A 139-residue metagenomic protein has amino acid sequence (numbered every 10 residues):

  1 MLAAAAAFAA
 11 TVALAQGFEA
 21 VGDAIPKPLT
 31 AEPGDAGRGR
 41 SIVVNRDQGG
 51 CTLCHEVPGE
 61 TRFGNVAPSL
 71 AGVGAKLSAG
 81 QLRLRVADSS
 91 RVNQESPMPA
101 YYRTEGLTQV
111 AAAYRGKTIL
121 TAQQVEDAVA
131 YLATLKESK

Functional and structural regions predicted by a protein language model:
M1-A4: Bacterial N-terminal signal peptides that target proteins for export
A10-V12: N-terminal signal peptide c-region/cleavage motif recognized by signal peptidases
A15-K27, G116, A128-A133: Extracellular/periplasmic ectodomains of large secreted or surface enzymes and adhesion receptors
G17-R46, V66, K139: Electrostatic cytochrome c docking/interface patches
L29, P33-G34, T52-R91, P97-A111: Gly/Gly-Pro-rich "capping" loops immediately C-terminal to redox-active cysteine motifs in periplasmic/lumenal
R40-V43, R83, A87, V129 (+1 more regions): Non-transmembrane alpha-helical segments in soluble domains of secreted/periplasmic/extracellular proteins
R46-G50, P58, Q124: Short pre-active-site segment immediately N-terminal to redox-active cysteine/selenocysteine motifs in thiol-based
G80, R103-K139: C-terminal capping alpha-helices of c-type cytochrome domains
